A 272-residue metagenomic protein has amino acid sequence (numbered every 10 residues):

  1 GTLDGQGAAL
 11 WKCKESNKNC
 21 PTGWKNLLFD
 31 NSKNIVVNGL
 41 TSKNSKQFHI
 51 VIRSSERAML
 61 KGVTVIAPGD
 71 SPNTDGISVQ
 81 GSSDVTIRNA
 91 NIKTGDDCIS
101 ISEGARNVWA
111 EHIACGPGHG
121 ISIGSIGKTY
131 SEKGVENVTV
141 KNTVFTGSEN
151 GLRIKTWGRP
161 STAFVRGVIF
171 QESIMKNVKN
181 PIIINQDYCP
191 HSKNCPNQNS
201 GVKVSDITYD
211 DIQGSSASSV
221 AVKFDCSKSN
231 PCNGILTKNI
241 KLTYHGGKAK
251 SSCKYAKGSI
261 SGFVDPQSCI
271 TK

Functional and structural regions predicted by a protein language model:
G1-K272: Extracellular/periplasmic carbohydrate-active domains that bind, remodel, or depolymerize complex polysaccharides
